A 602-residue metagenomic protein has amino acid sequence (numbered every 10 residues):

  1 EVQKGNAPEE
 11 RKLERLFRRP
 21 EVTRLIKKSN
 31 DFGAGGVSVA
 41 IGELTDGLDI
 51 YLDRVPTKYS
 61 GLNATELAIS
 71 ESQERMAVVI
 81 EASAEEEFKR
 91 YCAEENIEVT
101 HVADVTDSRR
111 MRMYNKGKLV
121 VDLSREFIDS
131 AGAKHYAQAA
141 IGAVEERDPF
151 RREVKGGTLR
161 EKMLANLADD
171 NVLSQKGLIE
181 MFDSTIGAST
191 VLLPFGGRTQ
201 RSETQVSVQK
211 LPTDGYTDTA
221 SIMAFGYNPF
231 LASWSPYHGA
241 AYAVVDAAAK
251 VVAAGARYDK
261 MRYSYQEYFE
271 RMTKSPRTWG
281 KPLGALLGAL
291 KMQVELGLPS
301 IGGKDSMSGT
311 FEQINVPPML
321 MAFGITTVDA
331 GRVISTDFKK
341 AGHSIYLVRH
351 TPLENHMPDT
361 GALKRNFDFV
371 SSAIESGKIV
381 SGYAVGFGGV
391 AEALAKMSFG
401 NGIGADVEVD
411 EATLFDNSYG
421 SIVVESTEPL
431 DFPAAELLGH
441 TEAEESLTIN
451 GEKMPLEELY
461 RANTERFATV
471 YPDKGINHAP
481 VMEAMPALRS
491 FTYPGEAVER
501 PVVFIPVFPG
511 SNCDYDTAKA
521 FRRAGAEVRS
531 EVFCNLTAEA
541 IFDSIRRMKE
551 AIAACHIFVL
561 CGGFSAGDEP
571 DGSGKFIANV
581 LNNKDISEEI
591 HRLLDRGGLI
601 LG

Functional and structural regions predicted by a protein language model:
E1, S233-D305, G309: A glycine-rich phosphate/pyrophosphate-binding beta-strand-loop-alpha-helix module
E1-E14, P20, A82-T219, A224-A232 (+6 more regions): Intein/HINT protein-splicing elements and their conserved insertion hotspots or analogous self-processing inserts
E1-E21, V39-I41, I50-T65, T204-Y216 (+5 more regions): Structured alpha-helical segments in the cores of large, soluble enzyme domains
K27-L44, Q200-R201, A248-R257, V380-M397 (+2 more regions): Conserved phosphate/anionic-ligand binding catalytic regions in large, soluble enzymes, centered on
V37, V55-N63, T106-R109, D305-S308 (+3 more regions): Short acidic loop-to-helix transition motifs that present clustered carboxylates
A40-T65, G400-D406, A526-N535: Anionic-ligand anchoring segments at beta-strand to alpha-helix junctions in alpha/beta enzyme folds, i.e., glycine
L62-L67, S72-R75, S418-G420: A structural-propensity feature for long, helix-poor, extended segments
G451, L456-G602: N-terminal beta1-alpha1 cap of cysteine-dependent amidohydrolase-like domains
